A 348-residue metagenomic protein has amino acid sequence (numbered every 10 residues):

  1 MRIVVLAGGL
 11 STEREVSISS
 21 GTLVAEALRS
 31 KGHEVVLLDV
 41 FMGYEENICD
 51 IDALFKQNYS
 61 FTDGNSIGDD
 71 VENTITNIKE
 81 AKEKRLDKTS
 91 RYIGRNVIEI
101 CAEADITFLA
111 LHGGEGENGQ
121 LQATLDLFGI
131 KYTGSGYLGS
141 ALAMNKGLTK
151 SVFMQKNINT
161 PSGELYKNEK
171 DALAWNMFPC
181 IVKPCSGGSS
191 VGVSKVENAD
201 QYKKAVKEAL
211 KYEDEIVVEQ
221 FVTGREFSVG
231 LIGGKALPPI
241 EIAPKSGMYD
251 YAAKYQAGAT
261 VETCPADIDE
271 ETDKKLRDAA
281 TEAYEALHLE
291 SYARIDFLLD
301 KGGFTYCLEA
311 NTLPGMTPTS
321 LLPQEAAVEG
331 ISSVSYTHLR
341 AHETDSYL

Functional and structural regions predicted by a protein language model:
M1-L138, L142-M144, L148, K167-L173: ATP-binding N-terminal substructure of ATP-dependent carboxylate-amine bond-forming enzymes
I3-A7, S11, S19-T22, G94-C101 (+3 more regions): Active-site nucleotide/adenylate-binding loops and adjacent lid/helix of ATP-dependent enzymes
E34, K131, N159, E215 (+1 more regions): Residue-level detector of anion-binding/catalytic polar loops
E197-D278, L299-Y306: Phosphate-binding site of ATP-dependent enzymes
Q220, V229-L231, Y284-M316, A326: Conserved metal-phosphate-binding beta-hairpin within the catalytic cores of diverse ATP-dependent phosphoryl-transfer
Y249, T317-Q324: A short, polar/charged loop-to-alpha-helix boundary motif
T337-T344: Conserved small/polar residues in nucleotide/adenosyl-binding loops
